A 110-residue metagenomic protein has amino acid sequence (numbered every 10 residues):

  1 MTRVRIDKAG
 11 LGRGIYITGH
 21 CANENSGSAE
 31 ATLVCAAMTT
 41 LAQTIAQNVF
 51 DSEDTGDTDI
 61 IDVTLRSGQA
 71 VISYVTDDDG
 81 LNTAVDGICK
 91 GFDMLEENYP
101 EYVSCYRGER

Functional and structural regions predicted by a protein language model:
M1-L33, Q43, Q47-R110: N-terminal intrinsically disordered, cationic/polar leader segments that include organellar targeting peptides
C35-M38: A short mixed-secondary-structure module that forms the rim of ligand-binding clefts
